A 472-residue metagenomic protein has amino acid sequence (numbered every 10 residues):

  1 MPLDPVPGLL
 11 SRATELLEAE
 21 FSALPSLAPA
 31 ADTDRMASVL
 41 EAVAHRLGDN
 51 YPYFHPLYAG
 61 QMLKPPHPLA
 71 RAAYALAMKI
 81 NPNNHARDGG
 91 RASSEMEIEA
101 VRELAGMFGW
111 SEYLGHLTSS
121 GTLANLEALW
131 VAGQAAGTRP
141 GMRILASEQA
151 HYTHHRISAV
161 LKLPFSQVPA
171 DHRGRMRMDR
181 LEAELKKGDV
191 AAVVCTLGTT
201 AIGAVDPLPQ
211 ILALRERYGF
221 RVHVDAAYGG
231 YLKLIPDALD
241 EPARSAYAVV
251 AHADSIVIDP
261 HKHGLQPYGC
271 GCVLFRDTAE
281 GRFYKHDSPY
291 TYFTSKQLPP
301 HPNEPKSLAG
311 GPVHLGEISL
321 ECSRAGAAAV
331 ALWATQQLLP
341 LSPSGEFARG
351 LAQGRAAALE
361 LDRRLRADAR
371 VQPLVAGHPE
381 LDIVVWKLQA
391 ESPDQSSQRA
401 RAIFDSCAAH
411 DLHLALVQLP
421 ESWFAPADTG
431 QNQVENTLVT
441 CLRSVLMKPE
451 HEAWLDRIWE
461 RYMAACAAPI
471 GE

Functional and structural regions predicted by a protein language model:
M1-E112, P312, S406, D411-L414 (+4 more regions): N-terminal entrance/gating region of PLP-dependent enzymes' catalytic architecture
P7, S11, S120-H286, T294-L298: Conserved PLP-enzyme active-site core in the AAT-like
P68, I157-V160, C322-G326, D428-L438: Short glycine/proline-enriched loop/turn "hinge" motifs that connect secondary-structure elements and lie
I80-D88, W110-H116, R139-M142, F165-A170 (+5 more regions): Glycine- and acidic
G89-S93, G115-T122, L145-E148, T196 (+1 more regions): Active-site nucleophile and cofactor-binding loops and adjacent substrate-binding regions of central metabolic enzymes
E97, V101-L104, A124-G133, H154 (+1 more regions): Buried hydrophobic packing segments
A238-R370, L374-G377: Active-site C-terminal subdomain of aminotransferase-like
P373-H413, V417: Conserved PLP-binding catalytic core of the aspartate aminotransferase-like
